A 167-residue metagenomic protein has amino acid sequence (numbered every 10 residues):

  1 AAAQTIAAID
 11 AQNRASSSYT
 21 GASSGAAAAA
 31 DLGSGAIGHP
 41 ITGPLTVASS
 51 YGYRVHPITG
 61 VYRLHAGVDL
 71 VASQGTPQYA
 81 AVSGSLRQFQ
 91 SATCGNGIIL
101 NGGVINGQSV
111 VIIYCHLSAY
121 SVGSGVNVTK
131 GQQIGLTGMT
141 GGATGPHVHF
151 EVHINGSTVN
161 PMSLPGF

Functional and structural regions predicted by a protein language model:
A1-A2: Amphipathic alpha-helical coiled-coil segments
T5-A8, S16-Y19, I98, F150-V152: Short polybasic amphipathic segments
R14, S18-N96, K130, M139: Surface-exposed, glycine-biased beta-strand/turn segments
V47, I98-N101, S124-F167: Conserved, short, structured surface segments that act as functional micro-motifs
G52, G75, G103-I105, N155-S157: Solvent-exposed coil/turn segments that connect beta secondary-structure elements in extracytoplasmic/periplasmic
R63-A66, A80-A119, P146-E151: Zn2+-dependent peptidoglycan hydrolase active-site motif and core
G75-Q78, A119-V126: Short, surface-exposed secondary-structure edge patches
